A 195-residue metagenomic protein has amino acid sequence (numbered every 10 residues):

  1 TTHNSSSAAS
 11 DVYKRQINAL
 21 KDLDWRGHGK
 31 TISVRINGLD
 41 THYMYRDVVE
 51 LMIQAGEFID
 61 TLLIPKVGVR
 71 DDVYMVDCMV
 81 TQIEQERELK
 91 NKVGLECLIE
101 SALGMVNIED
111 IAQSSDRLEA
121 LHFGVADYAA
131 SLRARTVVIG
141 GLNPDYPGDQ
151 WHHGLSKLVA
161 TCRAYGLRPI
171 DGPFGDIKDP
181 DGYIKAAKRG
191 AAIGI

Functional and structural regions predicted by a protein language model:
T1, P65, G124: Conserved residues at the C-terminal ends of beta-strands
T2-A9, Y13: Single conserved hydrophobic/aromatic residue that forms the stacking wall/gate of nucleotide- or nucleobase-binding
D11-R15, V67-R87, G104-V106: Active-site-adjacent beta->alpha loops and helix N-cap segments on the catalytic face of soluble alpha/beta enzymes
I17-G29, V49-E57, D77-Q82, R87-E88 (+1 more regions): Acidic (Asp/Glu)-rich catalytic clusters
T31-G38: Active-site entrance/lid segments in N-terminal catalytic domains of soluble metabolic enzymes
H42-R46: Ordered, amphipathic secondary-structure segments that act as subunit-interaction surfaces in large macromolecular
R70, Q85-G94, L98-I195: Catalytic alpha/beta core domains of metabolic enzymes, predominantly
